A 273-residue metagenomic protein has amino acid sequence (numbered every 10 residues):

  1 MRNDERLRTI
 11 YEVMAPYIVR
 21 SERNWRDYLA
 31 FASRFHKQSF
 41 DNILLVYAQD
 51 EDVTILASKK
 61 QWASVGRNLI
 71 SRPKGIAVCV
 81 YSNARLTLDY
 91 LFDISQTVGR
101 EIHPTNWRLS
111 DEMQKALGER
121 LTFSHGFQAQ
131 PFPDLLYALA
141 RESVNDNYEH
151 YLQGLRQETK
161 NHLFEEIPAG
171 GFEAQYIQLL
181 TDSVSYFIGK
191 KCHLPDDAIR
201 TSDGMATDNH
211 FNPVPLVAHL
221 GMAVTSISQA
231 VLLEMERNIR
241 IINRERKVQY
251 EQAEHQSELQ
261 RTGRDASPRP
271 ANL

Functional and structural regions predicted by a protein language model:
M1-L273: N-terminal accessory/interface modules of nucleic-acid-binding and processing proteins
